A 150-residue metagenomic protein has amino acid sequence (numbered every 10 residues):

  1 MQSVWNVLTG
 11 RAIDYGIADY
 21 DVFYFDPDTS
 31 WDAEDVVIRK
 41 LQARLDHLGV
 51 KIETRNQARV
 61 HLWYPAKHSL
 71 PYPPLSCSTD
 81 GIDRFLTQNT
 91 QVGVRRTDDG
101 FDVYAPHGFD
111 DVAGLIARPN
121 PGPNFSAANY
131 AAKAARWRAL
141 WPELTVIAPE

Functional and structural regions predicted by a protein language model:
M1-E150: Catalytic cores of the polymerase beta-like nucleotidyltransferase superfamily and closely associated nucleotide
